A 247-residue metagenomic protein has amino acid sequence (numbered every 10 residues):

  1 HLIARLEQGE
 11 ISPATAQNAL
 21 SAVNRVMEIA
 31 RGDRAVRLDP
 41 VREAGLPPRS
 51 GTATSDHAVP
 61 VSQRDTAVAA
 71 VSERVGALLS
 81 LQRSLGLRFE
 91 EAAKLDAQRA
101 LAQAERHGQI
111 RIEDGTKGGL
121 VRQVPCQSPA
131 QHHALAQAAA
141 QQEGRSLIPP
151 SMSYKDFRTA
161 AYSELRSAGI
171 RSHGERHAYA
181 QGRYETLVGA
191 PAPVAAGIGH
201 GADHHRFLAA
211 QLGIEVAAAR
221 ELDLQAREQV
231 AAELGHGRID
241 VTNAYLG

Functional and structural regions predicted by a protein language model:
H1-G51: N-terminal core-binding DNA-recognition domain of tyrosine recombinases/integrases
L46-T66, G118-A130: DNA breakage-rejoining catalytic core of tyrosine-based enzymes
P60-F89, G213-I214, E221-R227: Basic, Lys/Arg- and aromatic-enriched nucleic-acid-binding interface segment
Q82, A93, A231: The alpha-helix within a helix-turn-helix
K94-L135: Conserved tyrosine-mediated DNA breakage-rejoining catalytic core shared by Y-recombinases
H107-E113, F207-G247: Short functional hotspots where side chains directly engage DNA or cofactors
Q127-P191: Active-site/catalytic core of tyrosine-dependent DNA strand-transfer enzymes
A168-L224: Short basic/aromatic active-site micro-motif
